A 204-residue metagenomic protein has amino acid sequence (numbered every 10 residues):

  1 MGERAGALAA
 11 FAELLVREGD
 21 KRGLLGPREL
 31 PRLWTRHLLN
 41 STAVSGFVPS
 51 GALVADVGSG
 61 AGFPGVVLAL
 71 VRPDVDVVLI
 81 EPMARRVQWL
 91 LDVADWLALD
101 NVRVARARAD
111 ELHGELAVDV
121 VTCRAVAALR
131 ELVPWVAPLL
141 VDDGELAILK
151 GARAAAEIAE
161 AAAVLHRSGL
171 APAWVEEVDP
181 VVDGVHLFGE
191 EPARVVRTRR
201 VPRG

Functional and structural regions predicted by a protein language model:
M1-A55, V71, R85-V102: Class I SAM-dependent transferase core
R22-G23, P31-R32, A61, R124-A127: Flexible, active-site-adjacent loop/turn segments at secondary-structure boundaries
L30, G65-V67, I158: Residue-level recognition of conserved structural "scaffold" positions that shape functional pockets and channels
V57-S59: Conserved beta-strand/loop positions that form the S-adenosyl-L-methionine
A61-D74: Conserved SAM-binding loop of SAM-dependent methyltransferases across substrates and taxa, primarily the Class I
R72-G204: S-adenosylmethionine
